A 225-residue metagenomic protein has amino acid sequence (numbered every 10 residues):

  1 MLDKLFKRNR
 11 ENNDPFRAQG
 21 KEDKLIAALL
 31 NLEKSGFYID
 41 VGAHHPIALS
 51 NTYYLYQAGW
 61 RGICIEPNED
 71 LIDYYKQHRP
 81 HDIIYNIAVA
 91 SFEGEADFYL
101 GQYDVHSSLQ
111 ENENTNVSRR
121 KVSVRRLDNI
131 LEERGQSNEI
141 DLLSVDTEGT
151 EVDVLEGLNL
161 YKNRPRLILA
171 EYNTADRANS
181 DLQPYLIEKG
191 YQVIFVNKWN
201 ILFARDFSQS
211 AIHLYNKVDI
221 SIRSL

Functional and structural regions predicted by a protein language model:
M1-L225: Phosphate/nucleotide-binding beta-alpha loop and adjacent structural elements of enzyme active sites
